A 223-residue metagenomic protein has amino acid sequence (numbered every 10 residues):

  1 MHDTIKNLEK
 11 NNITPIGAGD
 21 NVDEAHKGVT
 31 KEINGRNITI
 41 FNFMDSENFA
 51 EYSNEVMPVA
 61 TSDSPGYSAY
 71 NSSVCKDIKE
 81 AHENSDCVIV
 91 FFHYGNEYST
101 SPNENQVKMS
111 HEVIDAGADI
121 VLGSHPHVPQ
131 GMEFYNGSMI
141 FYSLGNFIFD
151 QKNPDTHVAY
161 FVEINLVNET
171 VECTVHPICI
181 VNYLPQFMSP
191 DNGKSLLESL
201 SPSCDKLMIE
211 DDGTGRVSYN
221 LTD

Functional and structural regions predicted by a protein language model:
M1-K10, K27-V29, T100-Q106, M132-N136: Metal-dependent catalytic neighborhoods of phosphoester/phosphodiester hydrolases
N11-T14, R36-I38, H82-V90, G117-D119 (+1 more regions): Loop/turn elements at helix/coil->beta-strand transitions in domains of secreted/extracellular proteins
D20-N21, M44-S46, H93-E97, P126-H127 (+1 more regions): Catalytic metal-binding/acid-base residues of hydrolase active sites
E32-V88, P185-D191: Binuclear metal-dependent hydrolase catalytic cores centered on His/Asp/Glu-rich metal-binding motifs
F41, I89, H125, Y142 (+1 more regions): Divalent metal-coordination and catalytic microenvironments
Y70-I120, V128: Domain-core and long-helix interface of multi-subunit machines
P102-Y160: Conserved beta-sheet core of the metallophosphoesterase superfamily
H157-D223: A short C-terminal boundary segment appended to hydrolase-like catalytic domains
